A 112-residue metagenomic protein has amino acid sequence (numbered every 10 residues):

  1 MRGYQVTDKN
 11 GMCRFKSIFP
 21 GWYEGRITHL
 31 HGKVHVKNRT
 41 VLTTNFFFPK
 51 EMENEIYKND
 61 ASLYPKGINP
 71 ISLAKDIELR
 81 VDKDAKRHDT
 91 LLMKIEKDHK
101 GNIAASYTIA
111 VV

Functional and structural regions predicted by a protein language model:
M1-R80, A85-R87, S106-V112: Beta-strand-dominated extracellular/periplasmic modules and repeats in secreted or surface-exposed proteins
K94-D98: Short, exposed beta-strand-loop hairpins at the edges of beta-sheets in extracellular/periplasmic proteins
N102-A104: Contiguous beta-strand segments within globular domains
